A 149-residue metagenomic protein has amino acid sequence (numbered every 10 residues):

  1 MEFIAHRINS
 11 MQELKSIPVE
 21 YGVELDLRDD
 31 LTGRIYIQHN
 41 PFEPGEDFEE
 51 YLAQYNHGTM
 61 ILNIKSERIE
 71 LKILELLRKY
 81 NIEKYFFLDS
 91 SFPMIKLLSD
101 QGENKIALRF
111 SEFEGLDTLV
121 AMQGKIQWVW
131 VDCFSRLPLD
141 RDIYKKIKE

Functional and structural regions predicted by a protein language model:
M1-E149: Phosphate-group recognition and catalysis centered on beta-loop-alpha active-site segments
